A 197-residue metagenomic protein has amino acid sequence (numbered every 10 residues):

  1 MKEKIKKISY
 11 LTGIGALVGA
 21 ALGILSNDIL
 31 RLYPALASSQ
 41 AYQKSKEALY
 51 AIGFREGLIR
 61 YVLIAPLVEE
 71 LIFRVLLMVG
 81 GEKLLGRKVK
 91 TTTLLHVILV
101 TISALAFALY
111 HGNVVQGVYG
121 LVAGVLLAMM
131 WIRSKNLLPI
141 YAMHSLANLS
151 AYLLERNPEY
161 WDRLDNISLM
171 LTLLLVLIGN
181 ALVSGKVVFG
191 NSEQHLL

Functional and structural regions predicted by a protein language model:
M1-A65, L71-I72, M78-K88, W161: Juxtamembrane helix-loop-helix connectors linking adjacent transmembrane helices in multi-pass membrane enzymes
S9-G13, I59, V97-I102, G117-V118 (+2 more regions): Hydrophobic alpha-helical transmembrane segments
I14-D28, S168-V188: Hydrophobic core of alpha-helical transmembrane segments in multi-pass integral membrane proteins
L67-I72, L76, G81, L109 (+3 more regions): Active-site His/Glu-centered metal-binding helix of metallohydrolases
V68-I102, M129-N136: Membrane-interface helix/loop boundary segments of multi-pass membrane proteins
T93-G112, S145: Small-polar-interrupted transmembrane alpha-helices in polytopic inner-membrane proteins
Q116-T172: Functionally important transmembrane alpha-helices
K186-L197: Short, charged juxtamembrane terminal tails flanking transmembrane helices
